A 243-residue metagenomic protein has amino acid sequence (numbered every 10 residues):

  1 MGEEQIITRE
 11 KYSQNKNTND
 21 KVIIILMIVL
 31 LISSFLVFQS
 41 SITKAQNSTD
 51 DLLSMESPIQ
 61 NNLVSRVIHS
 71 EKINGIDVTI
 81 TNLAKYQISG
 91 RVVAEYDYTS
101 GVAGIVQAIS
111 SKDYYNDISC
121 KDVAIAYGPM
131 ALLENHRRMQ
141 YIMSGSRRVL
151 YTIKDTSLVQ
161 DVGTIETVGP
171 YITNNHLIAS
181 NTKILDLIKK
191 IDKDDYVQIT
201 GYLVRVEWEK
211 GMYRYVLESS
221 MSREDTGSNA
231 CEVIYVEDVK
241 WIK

Functional and structural regions predicted by a protein language model:
G2-K243: OB-fold and OB-like single-stranded nucleic-acid-recognition modules and their adjacent interaction interfaces
